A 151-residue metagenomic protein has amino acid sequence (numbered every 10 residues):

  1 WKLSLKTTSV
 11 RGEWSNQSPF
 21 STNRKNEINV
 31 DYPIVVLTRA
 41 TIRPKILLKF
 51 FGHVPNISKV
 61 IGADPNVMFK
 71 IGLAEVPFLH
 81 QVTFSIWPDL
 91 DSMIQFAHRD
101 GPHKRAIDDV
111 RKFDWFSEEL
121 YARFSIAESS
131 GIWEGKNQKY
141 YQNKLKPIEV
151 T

Functional and structural regions predicted by a protein language model:
W1-V82, S92-R99, E119-T151: Short S/T/G/P-rich N-terminal loop/turn motif that feeds into the first structured element of a domain
W87-R111: Active-site/pore-lining binding-face segments in mid-to-C-terminal subdomains
K112-E118: Flexible helix-coil linker/hinge segments at domain or subdomain boundaries
